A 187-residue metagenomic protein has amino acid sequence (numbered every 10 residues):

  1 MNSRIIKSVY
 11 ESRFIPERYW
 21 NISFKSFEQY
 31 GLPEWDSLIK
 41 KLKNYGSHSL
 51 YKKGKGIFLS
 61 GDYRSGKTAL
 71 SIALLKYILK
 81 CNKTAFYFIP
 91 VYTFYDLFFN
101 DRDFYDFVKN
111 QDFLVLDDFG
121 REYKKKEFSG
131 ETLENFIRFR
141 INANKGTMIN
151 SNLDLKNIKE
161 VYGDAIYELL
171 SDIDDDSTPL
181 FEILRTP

Functional and structural regions predicted by a protein language model:
M1-K40, N44, D176-R185: A short, basic N-terminal segment
S26-Y30, S60-G61, F94, R121-K124: Surface-exposed cleft-lining segments at the edges of enzyme active sites
D36-K40, L75-Q111, Y123-G130: Short glycine-rich substrate-engagement loop in P-loop NTPases that contacts/grips substrate
K40-S47, K76, R138, S171: Surface-exposed alpha-helical segments enriched in charged/polar residues
Y51-I72: Walker A/P-loop nucleotide-binding motif
T84-A85, N110-F113, A143-I149: Loop/turn-to-beta-strand initiation segments
Y92-F98, R121-P187: Replace "adjacent to P-loop NTPase cores in ATP/GTP-dependent enzymes" with "adjacent to NTP-binding cores
L116-D117: Hydrophobic residues in beta-strands of the RecA-like P-loop NTPase core, especially within AAA+ ATPase
